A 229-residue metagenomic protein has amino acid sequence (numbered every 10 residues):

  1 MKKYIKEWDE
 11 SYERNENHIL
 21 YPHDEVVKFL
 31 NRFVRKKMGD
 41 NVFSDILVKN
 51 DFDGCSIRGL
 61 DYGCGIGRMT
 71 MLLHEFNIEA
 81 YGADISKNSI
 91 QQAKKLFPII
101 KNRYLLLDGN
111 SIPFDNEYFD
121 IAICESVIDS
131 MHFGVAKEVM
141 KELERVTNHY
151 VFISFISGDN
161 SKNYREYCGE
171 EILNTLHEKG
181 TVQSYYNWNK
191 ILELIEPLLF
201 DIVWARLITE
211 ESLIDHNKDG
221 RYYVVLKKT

Functional and structural regions predicted by a protein language model:
M1-G59, G65-S111, V135, F152-T229: Class I (Rossmann-like) S-adenosyl-L-methionine-dependent methyltransferase catalytic domain, capturing the SAM-binding
F114: Carboxylate-rich, divalent-cation-coordinating active-site regions
I123: A conserved beta-strand element that flanks and buttresses the S-adenosyl-L-methionine
S126-S130: Short catalytic micro-motifs in class I SAM-dependent methyltransferases
K137-H149: A short glycine-rich, Lys/Arg-flanked "PGG" loop and its adjoining helix->strand segment in the class I
